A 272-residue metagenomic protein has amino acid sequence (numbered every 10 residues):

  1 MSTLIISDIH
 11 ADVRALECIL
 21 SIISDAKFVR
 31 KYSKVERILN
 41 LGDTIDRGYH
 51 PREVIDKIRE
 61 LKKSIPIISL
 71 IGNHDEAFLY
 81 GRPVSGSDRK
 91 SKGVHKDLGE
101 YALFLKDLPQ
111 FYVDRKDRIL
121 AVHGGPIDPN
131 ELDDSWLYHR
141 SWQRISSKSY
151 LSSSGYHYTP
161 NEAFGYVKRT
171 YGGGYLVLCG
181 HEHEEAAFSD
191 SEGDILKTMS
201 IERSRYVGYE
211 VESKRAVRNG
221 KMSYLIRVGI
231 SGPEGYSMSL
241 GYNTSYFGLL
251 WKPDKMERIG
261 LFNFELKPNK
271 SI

Functional and structural regions predicted by a protein language model:
M1-K57: N-terminal active-site segment of His-dependent metallophosphoesterases
M1-L4, V113-L120, N219-Y224: Beta-strand-turn-beta hairpins that frame and shape the catalytic cleft of phosphate-ester-processing enzymes
I6-S7, R37-D43, I68-N73, A121-V122 (+2 more regions): Active-site neighborhood of phospho(di)ester-bond hydrolases with catalytic His/Asp-centered motifs
H10-R14, D46-Y49, H74-G81, I127-P129 (+2 more regions): Active-site environment of divalent metal-dependent phosphoester hydrolases
A11-S24, D114-D134, G173, H183-A186: Catalytic core of the metallo-beta-lactamase
S33-K34, R47-G48, R52-P129, D133-A163: Active-site neighborhood of divalent metal-dependent phosphoester bond hydrolases
G124-S141, L176, E182-R205: Divalent-metal (often Zn2+) His-rich catalytic cores of metallo-beta-lactamase-fold enzymes
S189-I272: Binuclear metal-dependent phosphoesterase catalytic core
